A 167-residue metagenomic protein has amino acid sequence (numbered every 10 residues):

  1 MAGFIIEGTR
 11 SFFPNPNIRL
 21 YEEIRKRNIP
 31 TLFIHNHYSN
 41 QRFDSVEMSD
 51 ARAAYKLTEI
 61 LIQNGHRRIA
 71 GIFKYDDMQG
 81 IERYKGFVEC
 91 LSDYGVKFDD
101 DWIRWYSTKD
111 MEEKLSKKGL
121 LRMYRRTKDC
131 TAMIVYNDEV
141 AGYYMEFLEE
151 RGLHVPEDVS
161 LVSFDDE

Functional and structural regions predicted by a protein language model:
M1-E167: Bacterial carbohydrate/catabolite-sensing allosteric modules
